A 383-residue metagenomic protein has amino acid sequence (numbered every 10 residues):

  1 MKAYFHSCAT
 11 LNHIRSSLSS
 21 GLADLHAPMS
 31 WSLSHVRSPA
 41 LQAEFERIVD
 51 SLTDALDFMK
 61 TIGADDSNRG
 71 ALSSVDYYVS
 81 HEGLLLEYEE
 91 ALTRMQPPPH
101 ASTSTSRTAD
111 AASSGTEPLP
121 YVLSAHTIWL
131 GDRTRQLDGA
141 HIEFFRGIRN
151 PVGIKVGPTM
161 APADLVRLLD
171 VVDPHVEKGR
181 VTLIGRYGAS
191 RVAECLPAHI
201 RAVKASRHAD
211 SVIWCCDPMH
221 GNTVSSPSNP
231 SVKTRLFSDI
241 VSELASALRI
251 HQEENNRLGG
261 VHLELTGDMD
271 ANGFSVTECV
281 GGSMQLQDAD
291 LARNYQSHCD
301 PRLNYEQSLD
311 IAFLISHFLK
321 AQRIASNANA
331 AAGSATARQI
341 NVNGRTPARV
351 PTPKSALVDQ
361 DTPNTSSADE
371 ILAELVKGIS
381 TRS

Functional and structural regions predicted by a protein language model:
M1-G188, V232-R235, E243-L244, G260-V261 (+6 more regions): Active-site-facing alpha/beta catalytic cores
S74, L86, S355, D359 (+1 more regions): Generic detector of low-complexity/intrinsically disordered segments and short hydrophobic N-terminal stretches
P174, R180-I184, A189-I213, H220-N272: Non-transmembrane, aqueous-exposed alpha-helical and coiled segments at domain scale
A330, P351, T362-P363, V376: Compositionally biased, low-complexity segments
I340, V350, L357, I371-I379: Hydrophobic/aromatic hotspots within intrinsically disordered, low-complexity regions
N343-S355, T362: Intrinsically disordered Ser/Thr phosphorylation hotspots
D361-S366, E370: Long, low-complexity intrinsically disordered regions
R382-S383: C-terminal end-of-chain micro-motif
